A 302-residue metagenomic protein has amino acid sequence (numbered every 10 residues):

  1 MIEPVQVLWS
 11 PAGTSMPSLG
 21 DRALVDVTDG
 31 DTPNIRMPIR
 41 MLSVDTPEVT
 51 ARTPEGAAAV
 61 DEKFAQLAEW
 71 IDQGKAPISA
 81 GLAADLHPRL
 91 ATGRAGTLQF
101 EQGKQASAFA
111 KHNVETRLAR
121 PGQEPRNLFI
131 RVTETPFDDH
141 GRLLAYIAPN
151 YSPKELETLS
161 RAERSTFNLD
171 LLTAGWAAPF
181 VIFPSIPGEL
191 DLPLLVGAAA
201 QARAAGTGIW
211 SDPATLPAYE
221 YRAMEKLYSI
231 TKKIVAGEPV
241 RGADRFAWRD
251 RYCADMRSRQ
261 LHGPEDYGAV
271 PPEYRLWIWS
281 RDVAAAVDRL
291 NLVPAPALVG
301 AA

Functional and structural regions predicted by a protein language model:
M1-A302: Small beta-barrel nucleic-acid-binding modules, primarily SNase/OB-fold domains and secondarily Tudor-like barrels
